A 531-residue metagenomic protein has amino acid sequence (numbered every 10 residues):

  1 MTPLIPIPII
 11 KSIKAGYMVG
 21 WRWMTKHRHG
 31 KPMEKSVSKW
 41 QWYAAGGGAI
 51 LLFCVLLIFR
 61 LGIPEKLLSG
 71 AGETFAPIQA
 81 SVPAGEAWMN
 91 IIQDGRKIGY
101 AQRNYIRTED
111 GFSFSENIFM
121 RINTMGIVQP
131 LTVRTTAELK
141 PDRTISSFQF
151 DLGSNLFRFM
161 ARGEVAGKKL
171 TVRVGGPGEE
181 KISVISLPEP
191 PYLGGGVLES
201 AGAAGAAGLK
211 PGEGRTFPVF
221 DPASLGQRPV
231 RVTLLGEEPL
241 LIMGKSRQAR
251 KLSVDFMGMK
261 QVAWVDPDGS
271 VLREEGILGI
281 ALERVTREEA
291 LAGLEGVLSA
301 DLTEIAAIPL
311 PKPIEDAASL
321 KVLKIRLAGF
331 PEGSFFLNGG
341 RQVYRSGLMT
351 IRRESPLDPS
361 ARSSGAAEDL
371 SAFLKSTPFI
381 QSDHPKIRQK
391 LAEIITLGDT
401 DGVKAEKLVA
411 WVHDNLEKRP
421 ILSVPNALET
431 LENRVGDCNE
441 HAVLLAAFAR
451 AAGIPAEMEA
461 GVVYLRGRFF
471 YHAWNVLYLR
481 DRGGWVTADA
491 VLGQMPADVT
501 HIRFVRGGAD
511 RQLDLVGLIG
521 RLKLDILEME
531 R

Functional and structural regions predicted by a protein language model:
T2-P6: Extreme N-terminal basic, low-complexity initiation segments that serve as generic localization/processing leaders
P8-W40: N-terminal Lys/Arg-rich, disordered targeting/topogenic segments
E34-A44, L51-G167, G176-G178, S183 (+4 more regions): Acidic, serine/threonine-rich low-complexity disordered tracts
K66-A71, M243-K251, M257-M259, A263 (+3 more regions): Hydrophobic/aromatic-rich core segments of domains that either
I92, E393-D481, P496-A497, Q512 (+1 more regions): Active-site neighborhood of thiol-dependent amide/isopeptide-bond enzymes
E109-G111, P141-S146, K169-V172, P190-E199 (+2 more regions): Short, surface-exposed linear segments at secondary-structure transitions and domain or protein termini
G176-P191, L408: Acidic/charged, solvent-exposed loop-and-adjacent secondary-structure segments enriched in E/D, K/R, S/T, and G/P
P239, Q342-V435: Acidic low-complexity segments
